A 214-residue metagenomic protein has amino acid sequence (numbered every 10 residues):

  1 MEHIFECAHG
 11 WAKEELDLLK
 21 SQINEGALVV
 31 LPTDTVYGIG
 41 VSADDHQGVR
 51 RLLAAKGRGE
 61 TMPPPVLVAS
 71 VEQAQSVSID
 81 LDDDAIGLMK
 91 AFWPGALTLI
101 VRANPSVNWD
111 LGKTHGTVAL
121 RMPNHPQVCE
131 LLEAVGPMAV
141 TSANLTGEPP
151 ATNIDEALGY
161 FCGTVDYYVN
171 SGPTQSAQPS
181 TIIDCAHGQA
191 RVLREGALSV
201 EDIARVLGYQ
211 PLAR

Functional and structural regions predicted by a protein language model:
M1-R214: Active-site-adjacent structural elements in enzyme catalytic cores
